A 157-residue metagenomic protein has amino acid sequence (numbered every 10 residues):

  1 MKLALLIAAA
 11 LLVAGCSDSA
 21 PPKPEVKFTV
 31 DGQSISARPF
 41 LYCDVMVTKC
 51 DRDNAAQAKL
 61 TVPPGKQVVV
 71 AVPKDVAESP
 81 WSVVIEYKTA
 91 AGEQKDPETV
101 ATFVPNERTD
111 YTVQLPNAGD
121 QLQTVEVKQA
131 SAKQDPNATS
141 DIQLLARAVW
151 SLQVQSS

Functional and structural regions predicted by a protein language model:
M1-A4: Bacterial N-terminal signal peptides that target proteins for export
L11-G15: C-terminal motif of bacterial Sec signal peptides marking the signal peptidase cleavage site
C16-A20: Bacterial signal peptide processing site
Q33-P63: N-terminal edge beta-strand
P63-V69: Short coil/turn motif common to extracellular beta-sandwich-like domains
V69, S82-S157: Extracytosolic low-complexity repeat regions of secreted or lipid-anchored proteins
V70-K74: Aromatic/hydrophobic beta-strand junction motif of beta-rich domains
D75-P80: Short proline/glycine-enriched turn/loop motifs at strand-loop junctions of beta-rich domains
